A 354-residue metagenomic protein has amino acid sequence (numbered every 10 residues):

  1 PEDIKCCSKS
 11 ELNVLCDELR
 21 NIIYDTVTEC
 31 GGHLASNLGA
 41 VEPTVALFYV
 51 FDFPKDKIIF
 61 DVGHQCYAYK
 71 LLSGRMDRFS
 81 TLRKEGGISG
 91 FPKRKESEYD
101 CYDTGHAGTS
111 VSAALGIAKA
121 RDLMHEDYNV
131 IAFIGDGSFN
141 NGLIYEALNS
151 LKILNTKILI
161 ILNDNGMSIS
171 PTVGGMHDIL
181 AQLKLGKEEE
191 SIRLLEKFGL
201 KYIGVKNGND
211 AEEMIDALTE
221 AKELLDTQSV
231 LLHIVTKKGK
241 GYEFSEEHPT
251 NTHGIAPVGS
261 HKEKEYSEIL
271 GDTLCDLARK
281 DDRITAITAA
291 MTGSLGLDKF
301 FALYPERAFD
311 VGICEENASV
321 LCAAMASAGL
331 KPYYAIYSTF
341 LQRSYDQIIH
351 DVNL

Functional and structural regions predicted by a protein language model:
P1-S73, E196-K197, Y202, N207-M214 (+2 more regions): N-terminal amphipathic, basic-rich helices that act as targeting or association modules
I4-K5, Y24-G32, E96-Y102, L200-G204 (+4 more regions): Glycine- and acidic
H33-L154, I284, T288-A289, L297-D298: Cofactor-binding active-site loop characterized by glycine-rich and histidine/acidic residues
S36, I58-D61, A132, I160-N163 (+5 more regions): General beta-strand structural signal in soluble alpha/beta enzymes
D56-K57, K237-K238, Y242-Q342, Q347-N353: Non-catalytic terminal/interface segments that mediate subunit docking, oligomerization, and allosteric communication
V62-Y67, I134-N141, L162-S168, N209 (+4 more regions): Acidic, glycine-rich active-site loops and adjacent beta-strand->loop/helix elements that engage anionic groups
D100-E263, S267-D272: Glycine-rich ThDP/TPP pyrophosphate-binding loop and its adjacent helix/strand module within ThDP-dependent enzymes
